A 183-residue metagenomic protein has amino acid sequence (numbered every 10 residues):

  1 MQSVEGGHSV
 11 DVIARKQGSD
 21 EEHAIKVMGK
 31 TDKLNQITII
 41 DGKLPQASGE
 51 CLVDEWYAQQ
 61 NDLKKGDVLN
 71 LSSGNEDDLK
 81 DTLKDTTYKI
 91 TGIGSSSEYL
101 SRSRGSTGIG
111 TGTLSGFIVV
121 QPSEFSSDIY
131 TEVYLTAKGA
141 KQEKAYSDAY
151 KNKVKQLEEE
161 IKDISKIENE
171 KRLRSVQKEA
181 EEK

Functional and structural regions predicted by a protein language model:
M1-K183: Basic-flanked hydrophobic alpha-helices used for secretion and membrane insertion
